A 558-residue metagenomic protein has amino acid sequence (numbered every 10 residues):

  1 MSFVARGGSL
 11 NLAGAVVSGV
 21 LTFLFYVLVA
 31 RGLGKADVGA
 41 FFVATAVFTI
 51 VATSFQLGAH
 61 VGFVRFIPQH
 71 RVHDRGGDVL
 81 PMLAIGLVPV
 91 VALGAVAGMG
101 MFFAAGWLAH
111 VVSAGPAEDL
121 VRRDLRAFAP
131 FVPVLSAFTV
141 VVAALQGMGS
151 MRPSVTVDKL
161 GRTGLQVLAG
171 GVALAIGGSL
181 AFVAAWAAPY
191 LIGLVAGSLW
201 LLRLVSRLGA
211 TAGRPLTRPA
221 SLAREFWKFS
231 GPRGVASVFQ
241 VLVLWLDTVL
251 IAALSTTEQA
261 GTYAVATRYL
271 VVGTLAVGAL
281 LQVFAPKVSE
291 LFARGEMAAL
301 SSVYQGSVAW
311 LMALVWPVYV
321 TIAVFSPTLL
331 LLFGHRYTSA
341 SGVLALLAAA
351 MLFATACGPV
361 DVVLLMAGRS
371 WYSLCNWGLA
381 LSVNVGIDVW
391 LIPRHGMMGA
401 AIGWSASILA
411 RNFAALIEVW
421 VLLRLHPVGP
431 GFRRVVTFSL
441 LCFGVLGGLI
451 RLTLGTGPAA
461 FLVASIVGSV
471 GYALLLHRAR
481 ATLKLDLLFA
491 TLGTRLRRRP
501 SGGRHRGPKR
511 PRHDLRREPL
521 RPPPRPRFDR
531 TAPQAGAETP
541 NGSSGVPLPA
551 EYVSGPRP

Functional and structural regions predicted by a protein language model:
M1-V4, L180-W186, G197-L244, K287-S302 (+4 more regions): Interhelical loop/hinge segments that connect adjacent transmembrane helices in multipass membrane
F3-V64, P89, G94, G98-F102 (+4 more regions): Signature of the first transmembrane helix
R6-F23, W186-G197, L201-V205, T217-E290 (+4 more regions): Transmembrane helical elements of multi-pass membrane transporters/channels
F23-D37, A109-A114, L174, V241-V272 (+3 more regions): Helix-terminus/linker motif at the lipid-water interface of multi-pass membrane proteins
P68-V88, T262-G378: Specific pore-lining/lateral-gate transmembrane helices of multi-pass inner-membrane transport and insertion machines
R126, T156-R207, G378-V385, M397-E418 (+2 more regions): Hydrophobic alpha-helical transmembrane segments
V134-L160, G164, L180, A348-L379 (+1 more regions): Membrane-interface junctions at transmembrane-helix termini in multi-pass inner-membrane proteins
G448-P558: Membrane-proximal transmembrane or re-entrant/amphipathic helices at the cytosolic face
